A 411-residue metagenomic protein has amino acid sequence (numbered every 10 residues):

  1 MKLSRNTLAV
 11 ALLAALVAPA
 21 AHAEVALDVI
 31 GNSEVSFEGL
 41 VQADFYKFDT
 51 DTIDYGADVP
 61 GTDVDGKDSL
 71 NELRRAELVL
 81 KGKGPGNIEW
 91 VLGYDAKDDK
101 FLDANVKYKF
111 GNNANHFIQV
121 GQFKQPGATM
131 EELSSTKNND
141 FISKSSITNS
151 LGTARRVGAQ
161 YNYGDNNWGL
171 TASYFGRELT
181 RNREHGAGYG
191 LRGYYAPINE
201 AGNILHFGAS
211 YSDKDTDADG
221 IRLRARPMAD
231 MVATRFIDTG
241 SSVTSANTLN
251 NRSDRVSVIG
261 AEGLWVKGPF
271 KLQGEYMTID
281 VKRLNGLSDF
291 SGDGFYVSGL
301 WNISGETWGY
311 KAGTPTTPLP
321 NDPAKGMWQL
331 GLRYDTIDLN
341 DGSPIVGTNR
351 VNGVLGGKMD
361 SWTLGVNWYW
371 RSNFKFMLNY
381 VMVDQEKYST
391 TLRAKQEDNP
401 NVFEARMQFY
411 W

Functional and structural regions predicted by a protein language model:
M1-A23: Gram-negative bacterial Sec-dependent N-terminal signal peptides
K2-A9, G186-G193, N199-A218, R252-K271 (+2 more regions): Domain-scale selection of a single, long terminal region that carries the protein's primary operational module
R5-N6, E72, L151-G152, G357-K358 (+2 more regions): Short hydrophobic/aromatic segments of transmembrane alpha-helices and their interfaces
A18-A20, F48, R283: N-terminal low-complexity, intrinsically disordered patches enriched in charged
V25-D54, P60-D217, D293, W301-D322 (+2 more regions): Outer membrane beta-barrel
A26, I30, T52-I53, V64-D65 (+1 more regions): Outer-membrane beta-barrel pore domains
